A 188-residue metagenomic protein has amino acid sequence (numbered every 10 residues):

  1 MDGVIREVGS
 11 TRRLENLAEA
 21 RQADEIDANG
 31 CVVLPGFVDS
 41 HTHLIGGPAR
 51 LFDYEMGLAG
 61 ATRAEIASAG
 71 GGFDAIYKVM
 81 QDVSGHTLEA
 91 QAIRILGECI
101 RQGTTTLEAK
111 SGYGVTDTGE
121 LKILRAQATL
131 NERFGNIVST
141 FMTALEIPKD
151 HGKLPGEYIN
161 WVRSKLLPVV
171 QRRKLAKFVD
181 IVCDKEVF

Functional and structural regions predicted by a protein language model:
M1-V33: Histidine-rich, glycine-flanked metal-binding segment
G3, G30, H41, Y54 (+3 more regions): Divalent metal-coordination and catalytic microenvironments
D24-I26, V38, T140: Hydrophobic/aromatic beta-strand patches that form the interior of the parallel beta-sheet core in alpha/beta enzyme
C31-D53: Di-metal (Zn2+ and/or Mg2+/Mn2+) metal-binding site signature of metallo-dependent hydrolases with the MBL/beta-CASP
P48-A75: Flexible glycine-/small-residue-enriched beta->alpha junction loops that bind anionic phosphate/pyrophosphate groups
G72-Q91, G97, T105-F188: Metal-coordinating catalytic core of metallo-dependent amide/deamination hydrolases
